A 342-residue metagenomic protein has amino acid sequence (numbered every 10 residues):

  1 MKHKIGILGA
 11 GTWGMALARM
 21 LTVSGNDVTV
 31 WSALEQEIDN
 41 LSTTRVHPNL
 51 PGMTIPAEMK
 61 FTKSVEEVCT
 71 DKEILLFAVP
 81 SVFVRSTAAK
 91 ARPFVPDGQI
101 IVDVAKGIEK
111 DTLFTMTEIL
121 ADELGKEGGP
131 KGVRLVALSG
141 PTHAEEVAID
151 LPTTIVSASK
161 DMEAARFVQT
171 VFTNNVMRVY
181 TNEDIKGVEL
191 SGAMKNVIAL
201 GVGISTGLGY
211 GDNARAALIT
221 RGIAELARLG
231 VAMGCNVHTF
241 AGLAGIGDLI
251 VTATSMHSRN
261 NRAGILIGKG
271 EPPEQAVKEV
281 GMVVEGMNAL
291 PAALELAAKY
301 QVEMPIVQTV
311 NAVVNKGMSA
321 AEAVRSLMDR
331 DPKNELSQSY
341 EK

Functional and structural regions predicted by a protein language model:
M1-T54, K60-K63, K90: NAD(P)+-binding Rossmann beta1-loop-alpha1 motif at the extreme N-terminus of oxidoreductases
G11, M15, E35, T62 (+19 more regions): Electropositive phosphate-/nucleotide-binding environments in soluble metabolic enzymes
I55, T62-T70, I74-D150, V168: Rossmann-like NAD(P)(H) cofactor-binding subdomain of soluble oxidoreductases
T70-D71, M194, I246: Alpha-helix C-terminal capping/helix-to-coil transition sites in glycosyltransferase folds
F83, F94, I119, K126-R134 (+2 more regions): Internal alpha-helical scaffold of NAD(P)-dependent oxidoreductase catalytic cores
D103, R134-S139, V179-E183, G242 (+1 more regions): General beta-strand structural signal in soluble alpha/beta enzymes
V202-T206, V231-A241, L249-K342: NAD(P)-dependent Rossmann-like dehydrogenase/reductase catalytic/cofactor-binding core
